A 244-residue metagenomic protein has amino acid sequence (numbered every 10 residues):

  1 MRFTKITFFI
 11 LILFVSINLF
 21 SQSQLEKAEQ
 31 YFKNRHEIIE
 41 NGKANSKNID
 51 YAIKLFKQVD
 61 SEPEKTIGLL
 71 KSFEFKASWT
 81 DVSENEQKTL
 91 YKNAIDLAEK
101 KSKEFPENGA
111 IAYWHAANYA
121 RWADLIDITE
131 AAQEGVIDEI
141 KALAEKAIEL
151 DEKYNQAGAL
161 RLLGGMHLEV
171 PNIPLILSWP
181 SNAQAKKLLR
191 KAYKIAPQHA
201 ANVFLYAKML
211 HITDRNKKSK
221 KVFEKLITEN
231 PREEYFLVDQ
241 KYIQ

Functional and structural regions predicted by a protein language model:
M1-F8: Bacterial N-terminal signal peptides that target proteins for export
L19-S23: Boundary at the C-terminal end of the N-terminal hydrophobic targeting segment
Q30-K54, K71-E104, W114-K146, A159-A192 (+2 more regions): Short coil/linker segments at helix-helix boundaries
K43, A185, P197-A207, I212 (+1 more regions): Alpha-helical protein-protein interaction modules
K57-S72, W79, N108-A110: Short, charge-rich amphipathic alpha-helical segments embedded in non-transmembrane helical bundles/solenoids
D60, F105-E107, E152-Y154, P197 (+1 more regions): Short coil turns that delineate tetratricopeptide repeat
K65, I111, Q156-A159, N202 (+1 more regions): TPR alpha-solenoid repeat register
